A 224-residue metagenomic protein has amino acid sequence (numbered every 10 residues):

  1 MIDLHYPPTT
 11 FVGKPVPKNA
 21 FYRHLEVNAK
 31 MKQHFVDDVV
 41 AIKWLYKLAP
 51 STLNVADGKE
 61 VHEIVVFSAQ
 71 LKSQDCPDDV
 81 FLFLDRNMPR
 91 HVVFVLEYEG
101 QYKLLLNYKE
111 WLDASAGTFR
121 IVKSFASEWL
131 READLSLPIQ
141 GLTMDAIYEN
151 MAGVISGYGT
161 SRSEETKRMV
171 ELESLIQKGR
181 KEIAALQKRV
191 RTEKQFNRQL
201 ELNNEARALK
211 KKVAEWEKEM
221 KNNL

Functional and structural regions predicted by a protein language model:
M1-E99: N-terminal, leucine/charged-rich tether regions that mediate assembly and partner docking in large macromolecular
H5-P7, V12, L112, A126 (+1 more regions): Generic, ordered loop/turn and secondary-structure boundary motif
P77-R162: Extended assembly-interface/linker segments at domain junctions
G159-S174: Short, charge/polar-rich alpha-helical segments
E173-L224: Alpha-helical oligomerization segments
